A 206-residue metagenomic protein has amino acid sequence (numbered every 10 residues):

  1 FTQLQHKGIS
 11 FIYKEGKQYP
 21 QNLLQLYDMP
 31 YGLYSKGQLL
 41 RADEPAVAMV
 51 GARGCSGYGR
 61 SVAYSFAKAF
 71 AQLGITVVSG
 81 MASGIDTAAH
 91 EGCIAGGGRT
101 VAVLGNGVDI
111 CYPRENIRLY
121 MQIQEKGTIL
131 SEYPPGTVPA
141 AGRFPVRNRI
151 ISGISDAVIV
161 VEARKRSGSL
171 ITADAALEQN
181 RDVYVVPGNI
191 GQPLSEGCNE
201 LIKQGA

Functional and structural regions predicted by a protein language model:
T2-A206: Glycine-biased, small-residue-rich flexible motifs in mid-sequence functional cores and linkers
